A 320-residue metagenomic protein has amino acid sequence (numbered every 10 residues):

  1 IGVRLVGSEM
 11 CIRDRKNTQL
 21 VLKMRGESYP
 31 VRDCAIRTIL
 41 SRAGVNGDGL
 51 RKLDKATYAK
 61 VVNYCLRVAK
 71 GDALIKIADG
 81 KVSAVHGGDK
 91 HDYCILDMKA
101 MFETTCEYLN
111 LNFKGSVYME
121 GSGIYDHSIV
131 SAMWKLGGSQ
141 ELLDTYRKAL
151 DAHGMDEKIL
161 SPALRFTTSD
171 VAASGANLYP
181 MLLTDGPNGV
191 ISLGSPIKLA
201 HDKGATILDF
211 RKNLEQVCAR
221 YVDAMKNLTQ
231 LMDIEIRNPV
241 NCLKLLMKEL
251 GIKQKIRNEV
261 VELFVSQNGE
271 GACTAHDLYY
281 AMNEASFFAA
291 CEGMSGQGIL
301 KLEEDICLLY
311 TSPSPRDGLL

Functional and structural regions predicted by a protein language model:
I1-G7, I12, Y310-L320: Single conserved hydrophobic/aromatic residue that forms the stacking wall/gate of nucleotide- or nucleobase-binding
V3, L22, R67, K76 (+5 more regions): Compositionally biased, low-complexity repeat tracts
V3-R4, K90, L109, E303-D305 (+2 more regions): Generic hydrophobic/packing signal
S8-T104: Feature for intrinsically disordered/low-complexity regulatory segments and propeptides
I95-K99, E103-T104, N110-S312: Intrinsic disorder/low-complexity polar-acidic segments
